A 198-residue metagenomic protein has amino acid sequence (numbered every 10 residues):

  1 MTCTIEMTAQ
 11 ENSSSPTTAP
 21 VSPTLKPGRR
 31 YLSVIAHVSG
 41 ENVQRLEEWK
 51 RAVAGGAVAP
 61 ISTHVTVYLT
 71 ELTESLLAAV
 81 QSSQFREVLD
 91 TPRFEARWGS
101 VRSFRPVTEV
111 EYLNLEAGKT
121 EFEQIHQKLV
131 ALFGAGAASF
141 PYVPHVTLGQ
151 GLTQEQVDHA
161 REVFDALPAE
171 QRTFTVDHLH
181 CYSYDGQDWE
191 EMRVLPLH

Functional and structural regions predicted by a protein language model:
T2-E95, S103, G118-R172, W189-H198: Basic, often amphipathic N-terminal segments
G99: Portal/gating segments that form or line small-molecule/metal binding sites
V110-G118: Short histidine-centered catalytic/ligand-binding loop motif
Y182: Active-site/acyl-donor-binding loops of N-acyltransferases
